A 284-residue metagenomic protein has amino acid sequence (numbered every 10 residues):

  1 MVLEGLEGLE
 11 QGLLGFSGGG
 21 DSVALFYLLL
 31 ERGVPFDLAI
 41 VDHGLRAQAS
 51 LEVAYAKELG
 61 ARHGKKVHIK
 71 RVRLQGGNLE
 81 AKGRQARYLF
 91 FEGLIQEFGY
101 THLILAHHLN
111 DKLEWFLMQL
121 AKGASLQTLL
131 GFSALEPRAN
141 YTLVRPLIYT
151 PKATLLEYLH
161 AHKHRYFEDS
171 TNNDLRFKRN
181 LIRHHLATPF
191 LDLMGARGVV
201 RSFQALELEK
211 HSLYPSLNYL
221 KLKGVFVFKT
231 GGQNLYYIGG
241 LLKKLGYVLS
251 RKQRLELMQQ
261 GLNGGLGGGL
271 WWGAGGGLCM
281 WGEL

Functional and structural regions predicted by a protein language model:
M1-H184: Core alpha/beta nucleotide-donor-binding catalytic domains of modification enzymes
L3-S17, V72, A86, E136-A139 (+2 more regions): AMP-forming adenylation/ATP pyrophosphatase catalytic core
F98-K112, F116, V199-Y219: Electropositive, surface-exposed helix/loop patches at the edges of structured domains that serve as adaptable
L120, L147-T150, P189-F190, L206 (+1 more regions): Generic structural signal for hydrophobic core residues of well-folded globular domains
G123, D192-A196, G232, V248: Residues at alpha-helix boundaries and the short loops/turns that link adjacent helices
G123, H162, P189-L193, S202 (+1 more regions): Change "in soluble alpha/beta enzymes" to "in soluble alpha/beta proteins
I182-R197: Conserved anion/nucleotide-ligand pocket segment
